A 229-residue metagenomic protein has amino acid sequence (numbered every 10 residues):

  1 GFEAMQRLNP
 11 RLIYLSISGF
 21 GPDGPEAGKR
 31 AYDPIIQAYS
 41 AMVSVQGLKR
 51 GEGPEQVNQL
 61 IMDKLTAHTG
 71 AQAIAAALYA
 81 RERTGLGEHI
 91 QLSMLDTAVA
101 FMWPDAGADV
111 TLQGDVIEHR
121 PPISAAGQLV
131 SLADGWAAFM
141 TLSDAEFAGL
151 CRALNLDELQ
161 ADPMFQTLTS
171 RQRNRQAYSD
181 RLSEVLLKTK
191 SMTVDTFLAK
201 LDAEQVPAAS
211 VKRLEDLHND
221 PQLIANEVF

Functional and structural regions predicted by a protein language model:
G1-A137, T141-A145, G149-R152: Active-site-adjacent "lid/gating" segments in soluble enzymes
D23, T167, L217-H218: Short secondary-structure capping/turn micro-motifs that flank functional sites
A27-G28, R171-R175, D220-A225: Short secondary-structure transition/capping segments
A108-V116, L154, D162-P163, D220-F229: Short, surface-exposed loop/helix-turn segments at secondary-structure junctions that function as lids/hinges flanking
A126-E204, A208: Aromatic-enriched alpha-helical interface/lid elements that frame and gate functional surfaces
A203-F229: A glycine-rich dinucleotide-binding beta-alpha-beta segment and adjacent secondary-structure elements that constitute
